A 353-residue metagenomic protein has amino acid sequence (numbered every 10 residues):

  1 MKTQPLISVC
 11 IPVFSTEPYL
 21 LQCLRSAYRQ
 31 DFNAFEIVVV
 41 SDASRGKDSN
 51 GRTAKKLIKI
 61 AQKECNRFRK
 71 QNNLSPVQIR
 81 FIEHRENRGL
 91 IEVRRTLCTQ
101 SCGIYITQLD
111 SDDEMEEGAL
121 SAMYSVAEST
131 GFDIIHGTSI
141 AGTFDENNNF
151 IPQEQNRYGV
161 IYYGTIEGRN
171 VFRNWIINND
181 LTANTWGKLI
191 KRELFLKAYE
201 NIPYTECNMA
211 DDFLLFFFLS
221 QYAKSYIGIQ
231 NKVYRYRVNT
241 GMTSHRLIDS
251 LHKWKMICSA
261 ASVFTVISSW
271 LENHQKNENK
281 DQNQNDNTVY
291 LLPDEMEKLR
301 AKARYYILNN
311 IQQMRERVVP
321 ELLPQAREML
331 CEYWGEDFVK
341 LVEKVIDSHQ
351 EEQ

Functional and structural regions predicted by a protein language model:
P5-S8, E36, L214: Cell-envelope/extracellular polymer assembly enzymes that use nucleotide-activated donors
S15-R29: Short, well-formed alpha-helical segments that are part of the catalytic scaffolds of diverse glycosyltransferases
S26-E83: Acidic donor-binding segment of Leloir-type glycosyltransferases
E83-S101: Glycine-rich, basic loop-to-helix element that forms the pyrophosphate-binding segment of sugar-nucleotide handling
R88, D113-E114: Acidic metal-phosphate-binding loop of nucleotide-sugar-dependent transferases
I106: Short aromatic/hydrophobic "clamp" motif used to bind/position activated sugar donors
E114-M209, L214-F218, Y222-Y226, N239-H252: Donor-binding/catalytic cores of nucleotide-activated saccharide and glycerol-phosphate transferases/polymerases
M209, K232-Q353: C-terminal subregions of glycosyltransferases and related glycan-biosynthesis enzymes
